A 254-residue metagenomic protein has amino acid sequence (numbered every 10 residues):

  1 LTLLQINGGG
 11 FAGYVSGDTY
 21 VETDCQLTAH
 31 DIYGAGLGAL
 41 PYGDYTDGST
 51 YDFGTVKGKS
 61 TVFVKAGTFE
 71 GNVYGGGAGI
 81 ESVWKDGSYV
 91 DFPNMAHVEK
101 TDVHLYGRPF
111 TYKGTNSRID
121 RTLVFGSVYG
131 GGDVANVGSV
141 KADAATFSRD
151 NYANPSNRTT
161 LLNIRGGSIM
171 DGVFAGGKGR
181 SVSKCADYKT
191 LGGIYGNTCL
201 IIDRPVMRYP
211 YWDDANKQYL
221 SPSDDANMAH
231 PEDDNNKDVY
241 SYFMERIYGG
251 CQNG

Functional and structural regions predicted by a protein language model:
L1-G254: Surface-exposed loop/turn motifs in large extracellular/passenger domains
